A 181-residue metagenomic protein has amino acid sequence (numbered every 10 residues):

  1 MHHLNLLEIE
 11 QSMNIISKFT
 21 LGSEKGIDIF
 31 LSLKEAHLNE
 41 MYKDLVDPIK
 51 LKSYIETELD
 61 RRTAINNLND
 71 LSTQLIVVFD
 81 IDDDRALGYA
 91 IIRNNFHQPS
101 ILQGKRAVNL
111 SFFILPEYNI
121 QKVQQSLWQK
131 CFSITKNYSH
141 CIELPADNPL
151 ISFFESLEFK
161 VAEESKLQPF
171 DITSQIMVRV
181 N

Functional and structural regions predicted by a protein language model:
M1-D28: Conserved N-terminal entry element of GNAT/NAT acetyltransferase domains
H3-L6, L144-D147, L157, E163-N181: C-terminal "cap" of GNAT-fold acetyltransferases
E24-N39, R61, I65, N69: An amphipathic alpha-helix signature
E40-T63: Conserved GNAT-fold acetyl-CoA-binding loop/helix
T57-K105, S111, L115-E117, N181: Acetyl-CoA-dependent GNAT
P116-S133, S156: Conserved acetyl-CoA-binding loop-helix of GNAT-fold acetyltransferases
T135-A146: Conserved GNAT acetyl-CoA-binding A-motif
N148-S152: Short, charged/polar "capping" segments at the starts of alpha-helices and the immediately preceding loops
